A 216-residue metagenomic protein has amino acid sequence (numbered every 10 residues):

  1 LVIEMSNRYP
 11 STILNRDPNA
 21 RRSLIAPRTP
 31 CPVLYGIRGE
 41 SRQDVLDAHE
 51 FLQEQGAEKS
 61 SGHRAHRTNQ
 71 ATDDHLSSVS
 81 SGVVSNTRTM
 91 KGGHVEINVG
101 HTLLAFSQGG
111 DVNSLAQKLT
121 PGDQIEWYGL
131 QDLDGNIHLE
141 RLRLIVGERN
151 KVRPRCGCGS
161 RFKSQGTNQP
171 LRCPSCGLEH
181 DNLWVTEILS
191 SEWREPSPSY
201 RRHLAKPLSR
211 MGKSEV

Functional and structural regions predicted by a protein language model:
L1-V216: OB-fold and OB-like single-stranded nucleic-acid-recognition modules and their adjacent interaction interfaces
